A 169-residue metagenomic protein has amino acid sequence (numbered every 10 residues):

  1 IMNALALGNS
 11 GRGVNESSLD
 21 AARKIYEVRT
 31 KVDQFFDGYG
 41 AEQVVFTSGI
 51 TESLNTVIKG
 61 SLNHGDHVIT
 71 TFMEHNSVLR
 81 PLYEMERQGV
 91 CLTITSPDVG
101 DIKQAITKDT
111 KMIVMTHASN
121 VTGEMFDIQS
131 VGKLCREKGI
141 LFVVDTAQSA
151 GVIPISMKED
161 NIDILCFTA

Functional and structural regions predicted by a protein language model:
I1-A169: Pyridoxal 5′-phosphate
